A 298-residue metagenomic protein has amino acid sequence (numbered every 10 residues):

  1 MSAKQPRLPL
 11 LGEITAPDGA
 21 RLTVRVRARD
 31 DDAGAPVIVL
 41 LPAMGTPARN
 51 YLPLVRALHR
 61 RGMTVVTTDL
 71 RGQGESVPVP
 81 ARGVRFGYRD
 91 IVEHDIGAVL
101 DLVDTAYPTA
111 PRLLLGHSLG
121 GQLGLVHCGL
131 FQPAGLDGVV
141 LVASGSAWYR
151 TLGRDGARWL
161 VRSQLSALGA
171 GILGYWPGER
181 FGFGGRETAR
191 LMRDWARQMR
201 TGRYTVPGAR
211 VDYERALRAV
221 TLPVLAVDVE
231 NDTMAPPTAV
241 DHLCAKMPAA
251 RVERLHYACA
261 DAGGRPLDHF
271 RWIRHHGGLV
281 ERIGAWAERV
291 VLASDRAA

Functional and structural regions predicted by a protein language model:
M1-A28: N-terminal cap/lid segment of alpha/beta-hydrolase-fold proteins
A43-T46: Active-site glycine-rich loops that stabilize anionic/oxyanionic intermediates across multiple enzyme folds
A48-N50, V55-A81: Conserved alpha/beta-hydrolase
R85-D104: Alpha/beta-hydrolase active-site loop
L115-R203: Alpha/beta-hydrolase-fold enzymes
V220, A226-D228: Short beta-strand/loop motif that positions the catalytic acidic residue of the alpha/beta-hydrolase fold
P236-K246: Short alpha-helix in the alpha/beta-hydrolase fold that links the catalytic acid
E253-A298: Catalytic active-site module of serine/aspartate enzymes centered on a nucleophile-bearing elbow/loop
